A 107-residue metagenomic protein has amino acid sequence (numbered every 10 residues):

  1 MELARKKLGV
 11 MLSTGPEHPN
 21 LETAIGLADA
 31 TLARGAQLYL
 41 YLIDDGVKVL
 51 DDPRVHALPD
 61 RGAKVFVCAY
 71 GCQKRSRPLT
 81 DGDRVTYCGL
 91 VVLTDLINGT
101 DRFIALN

Functional and structural regions predicted by a protein language model:
M1-G9: Intrinsically disordered or low-complexity boundary/linker segments at protein termini and domain junctions
K7, A33-Y39, K64: Residues at the starts of beta-strands that form the adenosine-phosphate
L8-E22, I43-K48: Short, glycine-rich nucleotide/cofactor-binding loops
H18-A33, L40: Histidine-anchored nucleotide/phosphate-binding helix
L32, P59, N98: Anion (oxyanion) recognition and catalysis
Y41, G46-D60: N-terminal beta-loop-helix "entrance" segment that forms/cooperates in small-molecule cofactor or anionic ligand
R54-D81: A glycine-rich helix N-cap at a beta->alpha junction
R77-L106: C-terminal structural segments of small proteins and small subunits
